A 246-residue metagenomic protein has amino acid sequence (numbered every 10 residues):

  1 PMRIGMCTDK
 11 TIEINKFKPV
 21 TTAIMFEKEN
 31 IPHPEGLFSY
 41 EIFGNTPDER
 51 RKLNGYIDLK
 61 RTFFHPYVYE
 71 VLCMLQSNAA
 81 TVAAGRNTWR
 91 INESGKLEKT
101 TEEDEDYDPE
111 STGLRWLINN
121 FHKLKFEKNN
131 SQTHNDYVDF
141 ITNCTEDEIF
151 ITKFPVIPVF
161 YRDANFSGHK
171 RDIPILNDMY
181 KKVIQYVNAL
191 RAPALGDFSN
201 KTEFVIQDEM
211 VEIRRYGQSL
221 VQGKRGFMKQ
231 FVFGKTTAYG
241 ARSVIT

Functional and structural regions predicted by a protein language model:
P1-T246: Conserved core architecture of multi-subunit DNA-directed RNA polymerases
